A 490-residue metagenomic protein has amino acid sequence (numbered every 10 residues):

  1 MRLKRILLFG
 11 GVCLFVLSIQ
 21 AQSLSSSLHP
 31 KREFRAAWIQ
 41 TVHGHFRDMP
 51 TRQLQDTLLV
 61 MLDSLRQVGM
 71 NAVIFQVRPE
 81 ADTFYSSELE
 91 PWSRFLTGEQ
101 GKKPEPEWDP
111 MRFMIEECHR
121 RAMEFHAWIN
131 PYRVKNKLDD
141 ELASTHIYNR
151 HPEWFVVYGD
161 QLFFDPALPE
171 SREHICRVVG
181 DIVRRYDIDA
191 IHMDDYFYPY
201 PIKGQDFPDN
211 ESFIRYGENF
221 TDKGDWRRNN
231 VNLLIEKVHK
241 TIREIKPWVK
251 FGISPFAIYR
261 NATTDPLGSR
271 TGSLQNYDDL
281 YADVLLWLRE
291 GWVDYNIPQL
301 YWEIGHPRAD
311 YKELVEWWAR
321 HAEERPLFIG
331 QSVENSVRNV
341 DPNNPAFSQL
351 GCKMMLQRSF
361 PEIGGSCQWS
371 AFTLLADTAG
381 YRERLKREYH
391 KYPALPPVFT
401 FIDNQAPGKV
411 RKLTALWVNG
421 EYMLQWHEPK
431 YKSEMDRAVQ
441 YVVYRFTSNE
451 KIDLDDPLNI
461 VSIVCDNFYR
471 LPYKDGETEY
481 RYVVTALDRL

Functional and structural regions predicted by a protein language model:
R32-F34, Q40, G44-R52, D56 (+3 more regions): Active-site-adjacent "subsite" loops/lids of carbohydrate-active enzymes
D56-T83, R185-D189, L286, W292: Catalytic domains of carbohydrate-active enzymes, especially glycoside hydrolases
T83-G98, R133-G159, D195-E218, A262-L274: Aromatic- and acidic-residue-enriched segments that line the glycan-binding/catalytic groove of carbohydrate-active
E170, H174-V178, R184-L300, G305-E324 (+1 more regions): Active-site neighborhood of glycoside hydrolase catalytic domains
Y281-P307, W318, A322-I402: Substrate-binding cleft of secreted/luminal carbohydrate-active enzymes
G380-D436, L490: Pro/Thr/Ser/Gly-rich low-complexity, intrinsically disordered linker/stalk tracts
P429-D456, E479: Solvent-exposed loop/turn segments flanking beta-strands in beta-repeat/beta-sandwich domains
R470-L490: Beta-strand-rich modules
